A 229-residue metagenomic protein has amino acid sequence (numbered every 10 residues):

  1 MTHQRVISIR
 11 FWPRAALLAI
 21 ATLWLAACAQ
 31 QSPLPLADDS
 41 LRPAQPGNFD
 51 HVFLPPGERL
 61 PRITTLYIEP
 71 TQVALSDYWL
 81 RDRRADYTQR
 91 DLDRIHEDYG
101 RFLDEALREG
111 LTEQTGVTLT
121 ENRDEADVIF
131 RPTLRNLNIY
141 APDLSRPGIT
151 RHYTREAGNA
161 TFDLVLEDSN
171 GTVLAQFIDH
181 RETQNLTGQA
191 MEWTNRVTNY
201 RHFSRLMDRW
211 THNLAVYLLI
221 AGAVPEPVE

Functional and structural regions predicted by a protein language model:
H3-L17: Bacterial N-terminal signal peptides that target proteins for export
A15-A26: Bacterial N-terminal signal peptides
A29-R101, V216-E229: A structural "domain/chain start" motif
Q72-Y78, L137-I139, E182-L186: Short connector loops/turns at beta-strand edges and beta->alpha or beta->beta junctions
Y87-D93, R155, N170-Y217: Short secondary-structure boundary motifs at beta->alpha junctions and helix caps
Y99, L103, L107, F130 (+3 more regions): Stable alpha-helical elements in mature extracytoplasmic
D104, R108-G116, I139, T211 (+1 more regions): Sec-exported extracytoplasmic/periplasmic mature domains
E113-V173, N185-W193: Surface-exposed short loop/turn segments
